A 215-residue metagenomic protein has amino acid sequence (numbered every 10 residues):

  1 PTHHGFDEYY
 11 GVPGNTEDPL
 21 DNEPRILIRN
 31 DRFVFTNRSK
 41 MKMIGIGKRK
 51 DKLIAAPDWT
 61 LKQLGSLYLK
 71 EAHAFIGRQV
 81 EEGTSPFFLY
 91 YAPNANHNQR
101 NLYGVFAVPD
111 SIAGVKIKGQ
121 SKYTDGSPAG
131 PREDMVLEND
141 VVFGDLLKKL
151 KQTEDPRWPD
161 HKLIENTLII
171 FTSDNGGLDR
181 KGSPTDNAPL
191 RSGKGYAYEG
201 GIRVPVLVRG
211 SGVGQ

Functional and structural regions predicted by a protein language model:
P1-I54: Catalytic-site neighborhoods of secreted/periplasmic enzymes that process anionic sulfate/phosphate groups
T2-E17, S121, S127, V136 (+1 more regions): Acidic, His- and aromatic-enriched active-site or binding-groove loops in soluble protein domains that engage sugars
T2-H4, Q99-I112, A129, V141 (+1 more regions): Histidine-centered active-site microenvironments of extracellular/periplasmic hydrolases and transferases
G11-G14, G77-E81, G144-D155: Sec-exported extracytoplasmic/periplasmic mature domains
E17-D18, F35, M43, A95-R100 (+2 more regions): Flexible loop/turn segments at secondary-structure boundaries
K50-S66, S121-E138: The substrate-binding groove and active-site-proximal loops of carbohydrate-active enzymes, especially glycoside
D58-V80, D145: A Trp-anchored, charged/polar loop motif used as the substrate-binding/catalytic surface of acyl/ester-handling
A72-D134, L178, N187: Active-site His/acidic residue clusters
